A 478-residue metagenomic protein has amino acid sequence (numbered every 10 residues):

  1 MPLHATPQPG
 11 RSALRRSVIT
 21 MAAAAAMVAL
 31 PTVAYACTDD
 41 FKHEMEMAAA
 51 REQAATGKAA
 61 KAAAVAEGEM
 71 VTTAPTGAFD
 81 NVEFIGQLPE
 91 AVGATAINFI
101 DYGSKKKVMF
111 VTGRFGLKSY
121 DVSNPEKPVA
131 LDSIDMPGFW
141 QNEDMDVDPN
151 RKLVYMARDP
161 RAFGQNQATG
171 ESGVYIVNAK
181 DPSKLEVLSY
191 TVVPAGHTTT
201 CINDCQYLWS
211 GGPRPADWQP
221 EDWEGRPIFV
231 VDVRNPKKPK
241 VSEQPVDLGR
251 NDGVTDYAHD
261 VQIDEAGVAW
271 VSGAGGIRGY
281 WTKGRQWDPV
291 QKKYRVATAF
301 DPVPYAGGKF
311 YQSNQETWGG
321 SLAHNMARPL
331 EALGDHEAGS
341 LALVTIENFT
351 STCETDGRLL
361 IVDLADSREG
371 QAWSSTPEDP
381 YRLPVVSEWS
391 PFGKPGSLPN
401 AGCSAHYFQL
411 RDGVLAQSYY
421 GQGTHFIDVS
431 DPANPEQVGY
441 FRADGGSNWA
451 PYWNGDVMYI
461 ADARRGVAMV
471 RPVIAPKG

Functional and structural regions predicted by a protein language model:
M1-L14: N-terminal secretory signal peptides that target proteins for export/translocation
P9, A22-A23, Y35: Intrinsically disordered, low-complexity repeat segments enriched in small/polar residues
T20-A29: Bacterial N-terminal signal peptides
Y35-G478: Feature marking well-ordered beta-strand scaffolds used for ligand recognition
